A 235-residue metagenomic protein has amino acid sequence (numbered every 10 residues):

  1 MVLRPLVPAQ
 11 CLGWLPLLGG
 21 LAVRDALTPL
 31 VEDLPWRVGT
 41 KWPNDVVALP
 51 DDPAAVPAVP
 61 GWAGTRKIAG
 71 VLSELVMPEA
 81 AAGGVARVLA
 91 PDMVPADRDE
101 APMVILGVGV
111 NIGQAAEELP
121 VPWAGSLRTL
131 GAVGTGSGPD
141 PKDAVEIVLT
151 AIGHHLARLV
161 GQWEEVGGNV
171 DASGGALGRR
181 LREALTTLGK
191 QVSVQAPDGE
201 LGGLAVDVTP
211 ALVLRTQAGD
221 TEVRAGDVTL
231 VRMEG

Functional and structural regions predicted by a protein language model:
M1-V2: Structural signature of FAD isoalloxazine-binding scaffolds in flavoprotein oxidoreductases
V7-A9, G13-R37, A48-G235: Long, positively charged amphipathic alpha-helical accessory segments at protein N-termini or as interdomain linkers
